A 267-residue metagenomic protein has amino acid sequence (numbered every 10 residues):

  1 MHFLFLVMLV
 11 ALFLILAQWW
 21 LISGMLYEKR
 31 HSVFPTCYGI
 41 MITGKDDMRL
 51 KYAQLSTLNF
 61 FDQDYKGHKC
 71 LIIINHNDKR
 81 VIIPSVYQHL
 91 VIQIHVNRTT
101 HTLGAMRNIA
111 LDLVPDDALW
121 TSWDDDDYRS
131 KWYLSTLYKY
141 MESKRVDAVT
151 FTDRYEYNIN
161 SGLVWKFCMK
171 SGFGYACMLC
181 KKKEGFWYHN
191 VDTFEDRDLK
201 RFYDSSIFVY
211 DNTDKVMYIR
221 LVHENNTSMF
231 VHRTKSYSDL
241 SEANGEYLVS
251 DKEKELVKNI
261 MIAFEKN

Functional and structural regions predicted by a protein language model:
L12, H189-N267: C-terminal catalytic/acceptor-binding lobe
T36-Y38, K69, D198: Cell-envelope/extracellular polymer assembly enzymes that use nucleotide-activated donors
L55-H68: Short, acidic, metal-binding catalytic loop of nucleotide-sugar glycosyltransferases
G67-K79, I94-R98: Short beta-strand/loop segment that forms part of the nucleotide-sugar
Y87-H101: Conserved donor nucleotide-binding strand/loop of the catalytic core
N97-V114: Glycine-rich, basic loop-to-helix element that forms the pyrophosphate-binding segment of sugar-nucleotide handling
D116-L119: Short acidic donor-binding loop at the edge of a beta-strand
T121-W123, S130-F194: Conserved catalytic core of nucleotide-sugar-dependent glycosyltransferases
